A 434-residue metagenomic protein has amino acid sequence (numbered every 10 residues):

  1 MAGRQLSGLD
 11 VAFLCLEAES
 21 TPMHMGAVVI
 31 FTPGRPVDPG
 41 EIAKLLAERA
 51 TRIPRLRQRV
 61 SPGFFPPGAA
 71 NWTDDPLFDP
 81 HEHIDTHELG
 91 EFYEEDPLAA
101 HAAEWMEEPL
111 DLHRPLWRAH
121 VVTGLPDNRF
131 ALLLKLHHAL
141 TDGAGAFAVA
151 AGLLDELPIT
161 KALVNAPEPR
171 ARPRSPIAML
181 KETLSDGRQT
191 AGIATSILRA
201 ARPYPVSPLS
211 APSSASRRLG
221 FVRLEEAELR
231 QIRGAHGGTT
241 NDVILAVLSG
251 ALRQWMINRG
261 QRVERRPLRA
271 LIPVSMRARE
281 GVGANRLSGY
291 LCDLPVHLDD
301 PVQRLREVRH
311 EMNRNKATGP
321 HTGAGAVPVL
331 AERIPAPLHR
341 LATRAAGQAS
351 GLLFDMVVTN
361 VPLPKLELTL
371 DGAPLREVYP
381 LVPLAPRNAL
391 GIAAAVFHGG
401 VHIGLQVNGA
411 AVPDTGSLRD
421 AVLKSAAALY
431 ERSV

Functional and structural regions predicted by a protein language model:
M1-L9, G26-N388, I392-L423, A427-V434: Soluble acyl-CoA-dependent acyltransferase catalytic core bearing the H(X)4D motif
L6-A18: Acidic, low-complexity proline/glycine-rich segments
A18-S20, L224: C-terminal alpha-helical interaction appendages
P22-H24: Short, surface-exposed loop/turn motifs at beta-strand boundaries within globular domains
